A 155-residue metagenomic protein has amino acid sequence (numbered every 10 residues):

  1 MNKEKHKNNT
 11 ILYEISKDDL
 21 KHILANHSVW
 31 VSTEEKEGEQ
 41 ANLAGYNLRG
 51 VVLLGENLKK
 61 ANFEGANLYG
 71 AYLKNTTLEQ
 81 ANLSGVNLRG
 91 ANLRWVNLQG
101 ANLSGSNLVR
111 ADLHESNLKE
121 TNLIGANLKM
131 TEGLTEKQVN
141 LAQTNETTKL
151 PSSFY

Functional and structural regions predicted by a protein language model:
M1-H6: Long, contiguous interaction/recruitment modules in multidomain scaffold/adaptor proteins
K7-A25, V29, T33-Y155: Tandem repeat scaffolds
